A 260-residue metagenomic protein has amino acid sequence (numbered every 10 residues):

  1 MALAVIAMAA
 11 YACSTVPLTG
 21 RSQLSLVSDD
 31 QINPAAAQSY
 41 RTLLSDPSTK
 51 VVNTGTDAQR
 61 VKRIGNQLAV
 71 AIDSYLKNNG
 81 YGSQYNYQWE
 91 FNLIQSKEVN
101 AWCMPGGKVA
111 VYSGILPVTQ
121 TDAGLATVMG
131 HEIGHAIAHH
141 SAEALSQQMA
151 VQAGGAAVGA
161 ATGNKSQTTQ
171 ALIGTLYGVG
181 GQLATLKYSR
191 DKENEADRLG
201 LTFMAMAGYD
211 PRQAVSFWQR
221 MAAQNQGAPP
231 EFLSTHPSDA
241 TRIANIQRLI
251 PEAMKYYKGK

Functional and structural regions predicted by a protein language model:
M1-K260: A Zn2+-metalloprotease active-site environment signal
